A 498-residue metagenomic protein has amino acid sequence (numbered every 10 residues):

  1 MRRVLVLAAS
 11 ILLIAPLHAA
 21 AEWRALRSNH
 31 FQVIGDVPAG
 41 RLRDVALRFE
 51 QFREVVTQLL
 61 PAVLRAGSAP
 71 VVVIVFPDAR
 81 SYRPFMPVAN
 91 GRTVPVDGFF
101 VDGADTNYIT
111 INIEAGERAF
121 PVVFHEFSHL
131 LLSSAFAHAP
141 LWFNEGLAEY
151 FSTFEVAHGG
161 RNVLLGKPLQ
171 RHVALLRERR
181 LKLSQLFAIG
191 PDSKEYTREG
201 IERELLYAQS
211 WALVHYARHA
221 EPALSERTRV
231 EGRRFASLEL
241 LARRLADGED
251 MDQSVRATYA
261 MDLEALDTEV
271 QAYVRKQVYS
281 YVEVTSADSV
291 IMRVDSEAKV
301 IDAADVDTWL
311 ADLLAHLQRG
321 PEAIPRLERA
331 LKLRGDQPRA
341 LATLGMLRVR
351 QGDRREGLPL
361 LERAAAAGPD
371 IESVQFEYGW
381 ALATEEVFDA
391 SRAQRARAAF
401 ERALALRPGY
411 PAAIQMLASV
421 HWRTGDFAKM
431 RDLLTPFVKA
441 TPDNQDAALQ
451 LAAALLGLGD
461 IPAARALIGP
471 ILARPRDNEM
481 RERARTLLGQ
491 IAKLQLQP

Functional and structural regions predicted by a protein language model:
A20-N144, F151-H158, S184-G200, E204 (+2 more regions): Juxtacatalytic substrate-recognition/specificity segment
R180-L313: Pan-zinc metallopeptidase signature
V306, A340, V374, A413 (+2 more regions): TPR alpha-solenoid repeat register
W309, T343, E377, M416 (+2 more regions): Canonical tetratricopeptide repeat
Q318-R326, Q351-R363, E386-R402, T424-P436 (+1 more regions): Structural signature of tandem alpha-helical TPR/SEL1-like repeats, specifically the intra-repeat loop/turn
L333, A367-G368, L406, K439-T441 (+1 more regions): Structural marker of alpha-solenoid helical repeat scaffolds
